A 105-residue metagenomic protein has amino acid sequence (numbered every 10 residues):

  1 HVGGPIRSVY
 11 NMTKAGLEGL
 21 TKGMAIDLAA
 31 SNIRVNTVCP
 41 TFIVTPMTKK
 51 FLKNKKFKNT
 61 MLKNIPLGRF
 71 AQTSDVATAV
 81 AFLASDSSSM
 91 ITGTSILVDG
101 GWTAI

Functional and structural regions predicted by a protein language model:
H1-P5, T45-T48, I105: Helix N-cap/beta-alpha junction loops of NAD(P)-dependent oxidoreductase domains
H1-R7, M12, A29: Active-site "substrate specificity/gating" loop of NAD(P)-dependent dehydrogenases, especially the short-chain
S8, G16, G101: NAD(P)H cofactor-binding loop motif with strongest signal on the N-terminal glycine-rich segment
T13, T21: Active-site helix of classical SDR
E18, V35, C39-K50: Short, flexible catalytic-loop segment of classical short-chain dehydrogenase/reductase
I26-A30, S89: Alpha-helical segment proximal to the catalytic Tyr-Lys
S31, N36, T94: Rossmann-like NAD(H)/NADP(H) cofactor-binding core
T37, N59-S87, I91, G100: C-terminal helical subdomain
